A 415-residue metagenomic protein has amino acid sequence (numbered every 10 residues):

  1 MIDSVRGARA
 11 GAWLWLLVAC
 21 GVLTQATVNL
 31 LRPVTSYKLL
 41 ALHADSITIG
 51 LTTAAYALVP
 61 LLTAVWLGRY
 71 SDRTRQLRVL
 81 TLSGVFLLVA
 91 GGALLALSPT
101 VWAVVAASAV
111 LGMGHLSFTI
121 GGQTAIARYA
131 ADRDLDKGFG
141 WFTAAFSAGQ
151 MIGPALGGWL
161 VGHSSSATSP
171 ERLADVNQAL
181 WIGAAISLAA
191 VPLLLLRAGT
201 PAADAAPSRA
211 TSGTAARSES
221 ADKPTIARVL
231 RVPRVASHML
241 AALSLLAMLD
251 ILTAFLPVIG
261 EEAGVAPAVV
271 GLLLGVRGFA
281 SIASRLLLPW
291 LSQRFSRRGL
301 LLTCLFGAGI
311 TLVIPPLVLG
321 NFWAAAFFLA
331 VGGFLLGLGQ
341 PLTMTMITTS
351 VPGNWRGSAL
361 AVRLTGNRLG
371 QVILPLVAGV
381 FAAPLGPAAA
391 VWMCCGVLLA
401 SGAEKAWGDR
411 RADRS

Functional and structural regions predicted by a protein language model:
M1-G11, G199-M239: Juxtamembrane intracellular "pre-TM" segments in multi-pass secondary transporters
A8-A57, S237, L249-I259, A263: Helix-loop boundary and gating motifs at the non-cytosolic
V28, L111-G122, V331-T343: Core transmembrane helices of Major Facilitator Superfamily
T63-R75, S284-S296: Helix-to-loop junctions at the C-terminal end of transmembrane segments in multipass secondary transporters
R75, L97-P99, S296, V318-G320: Helix-breaking motifs and short loop linkers at transmembrane-helix boundaries and internal kinks in secondary membrane
V79-A93, G299-V313: Structural signature of the two symmetry-related core transmembrane helices
A109-F146, M346: Cytoplasmic helix-loop-helix junction between adjacent transmembrane helices in 12-TM secondary transporters
A184-A210, E404-D409: C-terminal membrane-cytosol helix-exit motif in multi-pass small-molecule transporters
